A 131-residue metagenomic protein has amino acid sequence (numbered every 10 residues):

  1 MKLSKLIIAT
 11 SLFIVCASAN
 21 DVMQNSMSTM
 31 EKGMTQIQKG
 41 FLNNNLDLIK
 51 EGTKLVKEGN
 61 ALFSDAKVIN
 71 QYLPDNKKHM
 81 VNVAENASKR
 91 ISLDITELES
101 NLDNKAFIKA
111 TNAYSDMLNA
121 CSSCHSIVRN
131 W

Functional and structural regions predicted by a protein language model:
K2-A9: Sec-dependent signal peptide recognition, specifically the positively charged N-region followed immediately by
A9-S11, M30: Short N-terminal leader segment in a subset of presequences, especially plant chloroplast and some mitochondrial
S11-S18: Hydrophobic h-region of N-terminal signal peptides that target proteins for export in Gram-negative bacteria
F13, S115-L118: Processing junctions and N-termini across compartments
A19-S115: Extracytoplasmic c-type cytochrome modules immediately beyond a signal peptide or single-pass transmembrane anchor
M117-R129: The canonical Cys-X-X-Cys-His
